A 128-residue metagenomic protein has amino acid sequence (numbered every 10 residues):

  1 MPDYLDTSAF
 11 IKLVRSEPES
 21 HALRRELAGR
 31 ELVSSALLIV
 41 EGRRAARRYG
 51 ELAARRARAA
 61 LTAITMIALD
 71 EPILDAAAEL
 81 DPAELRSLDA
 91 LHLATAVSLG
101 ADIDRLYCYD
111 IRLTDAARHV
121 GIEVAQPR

Functional and structural regions predicted by a protein language model:
M1-S34, A46-R58, G121-I122, R128: Short, well-structured N-terminal submotif of metal-dependent ribonuclease cores
P2, S35, I39, I67 (+2 more regions): Acidic, PIN/NYN-like endoribonuclease modules and their adjacent C-terminal/linker elements
L5, T62, R86, A101: Structured loop/turn residues at beta-strand edges in well-structured enzyme cores
D6, D89, D110: Acidic active-site catalytic centers that drive phospho-/nucleotidyl reactions and related ester hydrolyses
A22, E41, A76, D115-A116: Phosphate- and divalent-cation-binding pockets in alpha/beta enzyme and binding domains that engage nucleotide-derived
T62-A83, D89-A94: Acidic catalytic patch
